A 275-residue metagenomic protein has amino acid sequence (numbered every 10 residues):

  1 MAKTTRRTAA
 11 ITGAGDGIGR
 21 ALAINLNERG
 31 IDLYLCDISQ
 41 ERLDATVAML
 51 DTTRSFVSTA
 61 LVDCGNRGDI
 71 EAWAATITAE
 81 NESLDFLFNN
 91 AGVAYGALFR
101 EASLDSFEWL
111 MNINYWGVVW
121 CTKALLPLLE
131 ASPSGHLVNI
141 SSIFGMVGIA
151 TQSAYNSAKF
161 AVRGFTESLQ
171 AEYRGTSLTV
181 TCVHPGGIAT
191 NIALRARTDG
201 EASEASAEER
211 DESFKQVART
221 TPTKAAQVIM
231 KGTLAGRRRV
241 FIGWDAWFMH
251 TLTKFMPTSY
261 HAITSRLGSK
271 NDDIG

Functional and structural regions predicted by a protein language model:
G13-D16: Conserved glycine-rich cofactor-binding loop
I31-A45: Conserved glycine-rich Rossmann-like NAD(P)H-binding loop of the short-chain dehydrogenase/reductase
E41, A60-A72, L104: The beta1-alpha1 cofactor-binding region of Rossmann-like NAD(H)/NADP(H)-dependent oxidoreductases
L98-F99, S103-E108: Substrate-binding pocket helix/loop in short-chain dehydrogenase/reductase
T122, A158: Active-site helix of classical SDR
S142: Residue(s) in the substrate-gating loop at a strand-loop-helix junction that position the organic substrate next
G175-W244: SDR active-site lid
